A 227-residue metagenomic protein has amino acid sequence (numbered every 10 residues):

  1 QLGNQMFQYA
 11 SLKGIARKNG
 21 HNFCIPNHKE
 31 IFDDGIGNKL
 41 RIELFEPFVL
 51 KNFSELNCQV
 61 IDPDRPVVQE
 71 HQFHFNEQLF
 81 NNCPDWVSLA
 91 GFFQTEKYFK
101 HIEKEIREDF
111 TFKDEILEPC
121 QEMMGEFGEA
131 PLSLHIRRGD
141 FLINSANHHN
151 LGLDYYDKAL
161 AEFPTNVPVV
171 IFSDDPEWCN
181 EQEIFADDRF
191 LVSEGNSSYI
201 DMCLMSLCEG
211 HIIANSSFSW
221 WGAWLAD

Functional and structural regions predicted by a protein language model:
Q1, K29, F93, R138-D140 (+1 more regions): Short, flexible loop/turn elements at secondary-structure junctions
Q1-F7, S145: A short, glycine/small-residue-rich beta-strand->loop->alpha-helix junction that serves as a flexible
Q5-A16, Y156-L160: Histidine-anchored nucleotide/phosphate-binding helix
N19-F32: A short beta-strand-loop structural module common to alpha/beta enzyme folds
N19-N22, G128-P131, T165-P168, E209: Short coil/turn segments at beta-strand junctions that form active-site/ligand-binding loops
C24-N27, S133-I136, P168-S173: Short beta-strand segments
F32-T165: Secretory-pathway luminal glycosyltransferase catalytic domains
F163-D227: Donor-binding and catalytic core of enzymes assembling or modifying cell-surface/extracellular glycoconjugates
